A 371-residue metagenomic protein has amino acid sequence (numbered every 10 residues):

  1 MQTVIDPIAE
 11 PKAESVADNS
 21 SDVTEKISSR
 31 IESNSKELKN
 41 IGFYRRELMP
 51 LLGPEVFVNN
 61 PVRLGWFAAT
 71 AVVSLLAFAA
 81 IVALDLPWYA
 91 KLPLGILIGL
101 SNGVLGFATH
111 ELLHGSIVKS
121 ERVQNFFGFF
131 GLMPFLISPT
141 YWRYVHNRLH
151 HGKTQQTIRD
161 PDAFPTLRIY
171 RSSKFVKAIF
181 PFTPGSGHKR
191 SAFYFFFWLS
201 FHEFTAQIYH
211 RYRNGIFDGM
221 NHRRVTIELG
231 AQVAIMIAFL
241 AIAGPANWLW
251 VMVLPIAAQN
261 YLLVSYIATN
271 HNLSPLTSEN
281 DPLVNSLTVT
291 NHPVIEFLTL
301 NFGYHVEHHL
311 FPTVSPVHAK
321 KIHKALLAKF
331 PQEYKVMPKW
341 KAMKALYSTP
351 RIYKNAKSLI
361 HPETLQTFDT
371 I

Functional and structural regions predicted by a protein language model:
M1-G99, M133-L249, P316-I371: Non-catalytic, topology-defining segments of multipass membrane proteins
V56-F57, L84-D85, I117-E121, V289-N291: Helix-boundary and loop/linker segments of multi-pass membrane transporters
L84-A108, F126, F130-T140, I256-N260 (+1 more regions): Membrane-embedded alpha-helical segments that form the functional core of polytopic membrane enzymes, especially those
G99-T109, S138, W142, L199-I208 (+2 more regions): Transmembrane alpha-helical segments that form the membrane-embedded catalytic/substrate-channel core of multi-pass
G106-H114, W142-Q155, Y266-P275, L298-V314: Histidine-centered catalytic micro-motifs
A108-F126, I158-F164: Aspartate-rich (DDxxD/NDxxD/DxxxD) Mg2+/diphosphate-binding motifs and their adjoining helix-loop segments
V118-F126, W142, A257, H318: Short acidic-hydrophobic sequence patches enriched in Asp/Glu that either
N270, S274-H292, E296: Flexible internal linker/loop segments at domain or repeat junctions
